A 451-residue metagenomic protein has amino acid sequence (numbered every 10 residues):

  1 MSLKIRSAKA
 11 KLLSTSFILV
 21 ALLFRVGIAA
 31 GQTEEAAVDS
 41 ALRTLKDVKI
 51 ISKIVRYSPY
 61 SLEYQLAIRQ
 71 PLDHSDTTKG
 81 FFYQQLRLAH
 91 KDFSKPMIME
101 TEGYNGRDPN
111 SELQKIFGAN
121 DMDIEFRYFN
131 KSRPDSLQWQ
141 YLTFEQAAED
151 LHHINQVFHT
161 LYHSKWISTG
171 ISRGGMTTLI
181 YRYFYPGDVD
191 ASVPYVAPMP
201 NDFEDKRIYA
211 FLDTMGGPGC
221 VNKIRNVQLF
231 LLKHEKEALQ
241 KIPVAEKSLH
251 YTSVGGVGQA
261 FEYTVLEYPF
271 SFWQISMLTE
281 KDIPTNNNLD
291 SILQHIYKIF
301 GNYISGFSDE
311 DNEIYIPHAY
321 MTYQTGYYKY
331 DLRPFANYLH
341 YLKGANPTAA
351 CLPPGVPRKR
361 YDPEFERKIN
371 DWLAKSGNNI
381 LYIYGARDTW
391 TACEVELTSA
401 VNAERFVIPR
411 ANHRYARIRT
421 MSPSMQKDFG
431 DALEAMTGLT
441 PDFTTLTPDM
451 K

Functional and structural regions predicted by a protein language model:
M1-A37, L212-K223: Bacterial Sec-dependent N-terminal signal peptides
G31-N120, K427, D431-K451: Catalytic-loop region of hydrolases
A67, D73-Q146, K359-N379, A386-T389 (+1 more regions): N-terminal cap/lid subdomain of alpha/beta-hydrolase-fold enzymes
Y141-H159: Alpha/beta-hydrolase active-site loop
Y162-S172: Alpha/beta-hydrolase fold nucleophile elbow
G175-P186, S192: Short glycine-enriched nucleophile-adjacent loop and the immediately C-terminal alpha-helix near the catalytic center
D188-E246: A catalytic-pocket lid/entrance helix-loop region that shapes and gates access to the active site across common
A245-D362: Alpha/beta-hydrolase fold active-site neighborhood
